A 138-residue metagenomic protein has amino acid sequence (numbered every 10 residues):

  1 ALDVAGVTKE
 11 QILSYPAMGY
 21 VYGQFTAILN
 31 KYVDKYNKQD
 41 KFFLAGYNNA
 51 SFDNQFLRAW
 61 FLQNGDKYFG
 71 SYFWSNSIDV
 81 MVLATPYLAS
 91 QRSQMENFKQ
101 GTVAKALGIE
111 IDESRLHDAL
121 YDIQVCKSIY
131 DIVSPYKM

Functional and structural regions predicted by a protein language model:
A1-A50, N54, K105-L107, E113 (+1 more regions): Conserved non-catalytic scaffold segment of RNase H-like nuclease domains
G19, W74, Q94-F98: Alpha-helix N-cap/helix-start motif at coil-to-helix transitions, marked by capping-box chemistry
F43-Y47, S51, Q55-F56, W60 (+1 more regions): Acidic, Mg2+-coordinating catalytic module of metal-dependent nucleases/exonucleases that use a two-metal-ion mechanism
F52-S75: Substrate-recognition/cap helix-loop segment adjacent to the acidic, metal-dependent catalytic center of Asp-based
S77-Q94: Short alpha-helix plus adjacent loop in nuclease-associated cores
